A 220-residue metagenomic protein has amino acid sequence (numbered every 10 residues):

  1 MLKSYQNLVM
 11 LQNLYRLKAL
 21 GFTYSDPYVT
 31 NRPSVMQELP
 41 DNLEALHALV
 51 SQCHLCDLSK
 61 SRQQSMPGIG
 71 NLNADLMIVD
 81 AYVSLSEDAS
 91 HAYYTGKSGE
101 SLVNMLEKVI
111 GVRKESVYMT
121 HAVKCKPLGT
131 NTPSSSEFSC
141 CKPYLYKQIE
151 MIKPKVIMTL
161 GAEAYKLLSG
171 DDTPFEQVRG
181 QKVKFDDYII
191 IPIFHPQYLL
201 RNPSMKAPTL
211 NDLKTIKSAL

Functional and structural regions predicted by a protein language model:
M1-K18, D26: Non-catalytic accessory regions outside enzyme or core folds
R16, L20-L220: A polyanion-binding, active-site-adjacent surface
